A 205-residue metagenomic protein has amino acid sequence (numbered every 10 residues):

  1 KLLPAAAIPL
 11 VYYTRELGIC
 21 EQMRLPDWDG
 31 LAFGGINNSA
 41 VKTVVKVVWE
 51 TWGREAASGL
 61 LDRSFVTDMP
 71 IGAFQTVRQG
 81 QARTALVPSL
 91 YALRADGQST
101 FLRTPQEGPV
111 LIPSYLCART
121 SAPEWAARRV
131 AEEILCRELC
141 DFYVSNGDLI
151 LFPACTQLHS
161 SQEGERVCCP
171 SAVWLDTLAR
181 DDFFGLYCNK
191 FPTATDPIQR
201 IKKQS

Functional and structural regions predicted by a protein language model:
K1-I36: A conserved helix-loop-strand patch within extracytoplasmic ligand-binding domains of the periplasmic binding
L2-A5, P26, R78-Q79, P109-V110 (+1 more regions): Extracellular/periplasmic catalytic domains that process cell-envelope and extracellular macromolecules
A5, S39-K42, I71, E124-R128 (+1 more regions): A structural signal for well-ordered alpha-helical segments within the folded catalytic domains of diverse enzymes
A5, S58, T67, G97-T120 (+1 more regions): Periplasmic-binding protein-like
L10-L17, E21-Q22, L111-W125, F142-N146: A bilobed periplasmic-binding-protein/Venus flytrap-type ligand-binding module shared by bacterial periplasmic
C20, V45-W49, F74, R78 (+3 more regions): Non-transmembrane alpha-helical segments in soluble domains of secreted/periplasmic/extracellular proteins
A40-R103: Ligand-binding pocket segment of bilobal, Venus flytrap-like solute-binding proteins
W125, E133, R137-S205: Extracellular/periplasmic juxtamembrane helices and adjacent flexible linkers that interface with membrane partners
